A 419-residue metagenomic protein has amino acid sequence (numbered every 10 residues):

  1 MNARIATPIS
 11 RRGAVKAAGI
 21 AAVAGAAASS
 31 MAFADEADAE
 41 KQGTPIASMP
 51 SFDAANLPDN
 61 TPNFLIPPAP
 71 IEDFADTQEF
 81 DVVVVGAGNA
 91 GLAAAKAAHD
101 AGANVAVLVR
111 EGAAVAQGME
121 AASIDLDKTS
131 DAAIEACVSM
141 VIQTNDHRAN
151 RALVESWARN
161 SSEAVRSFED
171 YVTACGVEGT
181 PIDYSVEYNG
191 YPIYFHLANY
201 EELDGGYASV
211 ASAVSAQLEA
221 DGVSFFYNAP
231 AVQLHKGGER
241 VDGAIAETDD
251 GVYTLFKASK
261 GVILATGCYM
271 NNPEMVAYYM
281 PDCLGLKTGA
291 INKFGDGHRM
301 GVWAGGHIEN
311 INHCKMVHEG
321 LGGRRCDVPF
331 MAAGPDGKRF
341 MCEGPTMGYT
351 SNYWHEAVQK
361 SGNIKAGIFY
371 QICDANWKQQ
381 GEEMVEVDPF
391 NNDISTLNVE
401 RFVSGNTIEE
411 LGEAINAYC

Functional and structural regions predicted by a protein language model:
N2-D81: Extreme N-terminal leader/targeting segments of oxidoreductases
V82-A106: N-terminal Rossmann-like FAD-binding beta1-loop-alpha1 element of flavoenzymes
A101-Q117: Glycine-rich FAD pyrophosphate-binding loop
A122-W157: Glycine-rich active-site loop/strand segments that organize a redox cofactor
R148-R151, Y171-S185, H307-I311, M341: A short alpha-helix-loop-beta-strand transition element characteristic of N-terminal alpha/beta dinucleotide-binding
R159-V252, P273-E274: Conserved redox-cofactor binding core of oxidoreductases
G251, K257-E319: Glycine-rich loop(s) and the adjacent beta-strand/alpha-helix scaffold that form part
H298, H307-Y418: An anion/pyrophosphate-binding glycine-rich loop and adjacent beta-alpha core in soluble alpha-beta enzymes
